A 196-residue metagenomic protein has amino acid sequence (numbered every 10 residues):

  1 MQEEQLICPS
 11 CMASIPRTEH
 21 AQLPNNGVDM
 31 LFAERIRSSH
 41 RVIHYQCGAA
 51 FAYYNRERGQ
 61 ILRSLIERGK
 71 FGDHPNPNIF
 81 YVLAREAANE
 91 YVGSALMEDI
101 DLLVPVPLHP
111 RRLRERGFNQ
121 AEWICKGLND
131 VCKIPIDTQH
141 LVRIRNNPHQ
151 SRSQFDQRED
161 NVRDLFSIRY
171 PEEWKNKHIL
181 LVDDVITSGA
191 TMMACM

Functional and structural regions predicted by a protein language model:
M1-M196: Glycine-rich phosphate/pyrophosphate-handling loop used in enzymes and phosphotransfer proteins
